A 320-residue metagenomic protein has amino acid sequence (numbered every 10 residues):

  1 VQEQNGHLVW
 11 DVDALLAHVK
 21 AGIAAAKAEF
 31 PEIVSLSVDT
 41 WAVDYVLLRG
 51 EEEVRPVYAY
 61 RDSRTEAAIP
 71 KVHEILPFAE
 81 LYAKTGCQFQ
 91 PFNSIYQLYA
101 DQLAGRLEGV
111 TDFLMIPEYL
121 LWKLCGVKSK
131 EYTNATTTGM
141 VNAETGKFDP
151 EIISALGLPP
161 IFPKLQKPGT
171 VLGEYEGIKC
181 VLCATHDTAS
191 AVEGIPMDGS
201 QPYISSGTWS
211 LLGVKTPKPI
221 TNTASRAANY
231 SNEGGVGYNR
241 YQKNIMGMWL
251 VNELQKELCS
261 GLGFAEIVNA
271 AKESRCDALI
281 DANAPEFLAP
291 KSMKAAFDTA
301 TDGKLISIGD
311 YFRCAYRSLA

Functional and structural regions predicted by a protein language model:
V1-P56, A67, A83, G109 (+2 more regions): N-terminal glycine/serine-rich phosphate-binding loop of ATP-dependent small-molecule kinases, especially carbohydrate
V1-Q2, A59-T65, T208-S210: Short, acidic/turn-prone active-site loops that include or flank metal/cofactor- and phosphate-binding residues
A28-R61, T85-F92, L121-N142, G173: Short beta-strand-loop/turn "lid" adjacent to the catalytic site in phosphate-handling enzymes
I33, P160-F162: Core-facing hydrophobic residues within beta-strands of well-ordered domains
D39-A42, P168-T170, S206-W209: Glycine-rich beta-strand-to-loop/alpha-helix junction loops that act as flexible
E66, H73-G86, Y96-I116, L121-S129 (+3 more regions): Active-site core segments that coordinate phosphate-bearing ligands/cofactors across diverse enzyme families
F162-V171, V268-K272: Short linear loop/turn motifs
K167-G173, H186-S190: Short acidic loop-to-helix transition motifs that present clustered carboxylates
